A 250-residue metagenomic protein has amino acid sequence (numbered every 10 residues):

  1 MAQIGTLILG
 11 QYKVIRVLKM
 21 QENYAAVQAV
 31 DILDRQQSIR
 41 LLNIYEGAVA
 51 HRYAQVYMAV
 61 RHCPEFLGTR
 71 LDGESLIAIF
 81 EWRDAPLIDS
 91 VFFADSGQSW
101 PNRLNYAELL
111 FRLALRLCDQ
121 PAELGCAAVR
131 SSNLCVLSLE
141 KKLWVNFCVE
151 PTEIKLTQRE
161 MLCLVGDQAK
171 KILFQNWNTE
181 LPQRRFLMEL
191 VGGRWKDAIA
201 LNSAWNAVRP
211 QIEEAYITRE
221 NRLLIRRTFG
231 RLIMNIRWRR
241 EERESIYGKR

Functional and structural regions predicted by a protein language model:
A2-L67: ATP-binding glycine-rich loop module of kinase domains
Y24-A26, E74-I79, N133, E140-K142: A generic structural signal for beta-strand entry/edge sites
R35, P86-S90, E153-I154: Short, charged/polar, Gly/Pro-enriched secondary-structure boundary elements
N43-Y106: Conserved structural core of kinase catalytic domains
L109: Catalytic core of carbohydrate-active enzymes
R112-G125: Protein kinase catalytic-loop region centered on the HRD/HxD motif
L124-C126, C135-G248: C-lobe/activation-segment region of protein kinase-like
V129-R130: Hydrophobic HxD+1 residue recognition
